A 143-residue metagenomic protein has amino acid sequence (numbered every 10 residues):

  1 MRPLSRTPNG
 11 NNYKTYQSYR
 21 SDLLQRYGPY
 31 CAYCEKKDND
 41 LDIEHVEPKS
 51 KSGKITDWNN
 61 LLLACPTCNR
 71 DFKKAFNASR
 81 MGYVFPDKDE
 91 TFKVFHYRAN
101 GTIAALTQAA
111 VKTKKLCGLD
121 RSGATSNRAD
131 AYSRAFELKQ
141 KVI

Functional and structural regions predicted by a protein language model:
M1-N39: N-terminal, Lys/Arg-enriched amphipathic/low-complexity engagement segments that precede the first folded domain
M1-S5, Q17-S18, I55, P66-I143: Extended charged
Y13, Y33-L63, F72-D87: Histidine-centered nuclease catalytic patch
R26-G28, W58, D89-T91: Short, well-ordered loop/turn elements at secondary-structure boundaries
